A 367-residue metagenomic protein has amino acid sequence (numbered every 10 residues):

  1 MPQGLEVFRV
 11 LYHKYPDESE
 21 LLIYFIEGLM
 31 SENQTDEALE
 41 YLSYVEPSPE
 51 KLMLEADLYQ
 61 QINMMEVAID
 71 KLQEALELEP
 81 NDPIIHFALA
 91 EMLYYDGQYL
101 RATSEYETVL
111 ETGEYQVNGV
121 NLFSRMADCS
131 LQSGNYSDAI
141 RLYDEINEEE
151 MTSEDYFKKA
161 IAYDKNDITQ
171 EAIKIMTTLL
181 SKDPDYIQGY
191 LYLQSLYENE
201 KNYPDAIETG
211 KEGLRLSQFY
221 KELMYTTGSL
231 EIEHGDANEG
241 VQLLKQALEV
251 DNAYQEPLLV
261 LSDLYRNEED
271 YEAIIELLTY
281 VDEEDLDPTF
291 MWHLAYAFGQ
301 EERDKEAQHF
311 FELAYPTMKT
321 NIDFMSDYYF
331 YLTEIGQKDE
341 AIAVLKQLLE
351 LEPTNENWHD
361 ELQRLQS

Functional and structural regions predicted by a protein language model:
V10-L11, Y41-V45, E74-A75, T108-V109 (+7 more regions): Canonical positions in the second alpha-helix
K14, Y44-S48, L78, T112-Y115 (+7 more regions): Structural marker of alpha-solenoid helical repeat scaffolds
E18, S48, L52, D82 (+7 more regions): Residue-level recognition of tetratricopeptide repeat
L21, K51, I85, N118-L122 (+7 more regions): TPR alpha-solenoid repeat register
Y24, L54, A88, L122-R125 (+7 more regions): Canonical tetratricopeptide repeat
G28-S31, Q61, Y95-D96, C129-Q132 (+8 more regions): Register position in tetratricopeptide repeats
